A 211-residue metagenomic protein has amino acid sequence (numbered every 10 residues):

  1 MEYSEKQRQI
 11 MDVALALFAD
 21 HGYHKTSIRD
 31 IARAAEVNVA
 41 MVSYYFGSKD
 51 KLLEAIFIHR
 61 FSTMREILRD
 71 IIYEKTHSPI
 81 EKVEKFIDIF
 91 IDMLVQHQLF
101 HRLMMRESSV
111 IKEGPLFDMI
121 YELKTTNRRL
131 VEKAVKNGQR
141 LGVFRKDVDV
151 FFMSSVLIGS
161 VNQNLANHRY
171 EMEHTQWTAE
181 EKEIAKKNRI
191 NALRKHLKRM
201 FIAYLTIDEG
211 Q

Functional and structural regions predicted by a protein language model:
M1-E5, E209-Q211: N-terminal intrinsically disordered/low-complexity leader segments
E5, Q9, L17-K51, A55: Helix-turn-helix
V13-L17, A55, M93, S160: Short amphipathic alpha-helical elements of helix-turn-helix/winged-helix folds
K51, D92-E132, F152, K182-K186: Short secondary-structure transition hinges
I58-T63: Short, basic, alpha-helical segments at the C-terminal edge of helix-turn-helix-like DNA-binding modules
D70-F100, V150-L157, N191: Hydrophobic alpha-helical connector segments
I89-D92, Q96, T125, R129-L141 (+1 more regions): C-terminal peripheral helix-coil segments that are non-catalytic and often amphipathic
D118-L123, R140-V156: All-alpha amphipathic helical-bundle segments outside canonical DNA-binding/catalytic cores that form hydrophobic
